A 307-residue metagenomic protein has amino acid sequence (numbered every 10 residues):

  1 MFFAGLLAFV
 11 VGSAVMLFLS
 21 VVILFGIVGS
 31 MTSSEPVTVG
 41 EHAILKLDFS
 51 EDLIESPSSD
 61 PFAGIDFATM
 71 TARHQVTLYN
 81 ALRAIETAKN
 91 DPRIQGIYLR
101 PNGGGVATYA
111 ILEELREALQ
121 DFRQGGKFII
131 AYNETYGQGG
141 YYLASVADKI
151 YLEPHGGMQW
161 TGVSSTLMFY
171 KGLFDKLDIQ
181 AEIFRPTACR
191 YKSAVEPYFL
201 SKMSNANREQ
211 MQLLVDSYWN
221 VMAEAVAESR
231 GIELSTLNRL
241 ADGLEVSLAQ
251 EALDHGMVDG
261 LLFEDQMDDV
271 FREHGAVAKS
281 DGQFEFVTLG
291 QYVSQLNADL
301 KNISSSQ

Functional and structural regions predicted by a protein language model:
M1-E233, N238-D242, V246, R272-Q307: Small-residue-centered hinge/linker elements
Y151-L152, V258-E264: Short acidic-hydrophobic, aromatic-tinged amphipathic segments that line or gate anion-handling sites
